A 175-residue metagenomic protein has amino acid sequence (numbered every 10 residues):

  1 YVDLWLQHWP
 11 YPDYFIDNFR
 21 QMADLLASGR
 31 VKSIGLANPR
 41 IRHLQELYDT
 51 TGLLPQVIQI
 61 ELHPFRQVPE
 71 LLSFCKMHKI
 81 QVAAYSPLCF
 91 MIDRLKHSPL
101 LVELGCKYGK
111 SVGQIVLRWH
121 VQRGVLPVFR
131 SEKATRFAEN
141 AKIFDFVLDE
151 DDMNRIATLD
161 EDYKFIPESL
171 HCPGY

Functional and structural regions predicted by a protein language model:
Y1-D3: A glycine-rich helix->loop->beta "capping" turn within Rossmann-like NAD(P)(H)-dependent oxidoreductase domains
Q7-Y175: Beta/alpha (TIM)-barrel catalytic core signal, keyed to glycine-rich beta->alpha loops juxtaposed to Asp/Glu that bind
